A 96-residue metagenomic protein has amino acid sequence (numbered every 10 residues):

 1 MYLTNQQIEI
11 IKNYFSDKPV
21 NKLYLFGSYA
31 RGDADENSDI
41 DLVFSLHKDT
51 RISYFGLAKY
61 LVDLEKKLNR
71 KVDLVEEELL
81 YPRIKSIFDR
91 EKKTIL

Functional and structural regions predicted by a protein language model:
M1-Y24, A30-E36, D49-L96: Catalytic core of pol beta-like nucleotidyltransferases
G27, D41: Conserved G/P- and acidic residue-centered "switch" motifs that form tight phosphate/ATP-binding loops in soluble
V43-S45: Short hydrophobic/aromatic beta-strand micro-patches that form the beta-sheet surface supporting nucleotide- or nucleic
